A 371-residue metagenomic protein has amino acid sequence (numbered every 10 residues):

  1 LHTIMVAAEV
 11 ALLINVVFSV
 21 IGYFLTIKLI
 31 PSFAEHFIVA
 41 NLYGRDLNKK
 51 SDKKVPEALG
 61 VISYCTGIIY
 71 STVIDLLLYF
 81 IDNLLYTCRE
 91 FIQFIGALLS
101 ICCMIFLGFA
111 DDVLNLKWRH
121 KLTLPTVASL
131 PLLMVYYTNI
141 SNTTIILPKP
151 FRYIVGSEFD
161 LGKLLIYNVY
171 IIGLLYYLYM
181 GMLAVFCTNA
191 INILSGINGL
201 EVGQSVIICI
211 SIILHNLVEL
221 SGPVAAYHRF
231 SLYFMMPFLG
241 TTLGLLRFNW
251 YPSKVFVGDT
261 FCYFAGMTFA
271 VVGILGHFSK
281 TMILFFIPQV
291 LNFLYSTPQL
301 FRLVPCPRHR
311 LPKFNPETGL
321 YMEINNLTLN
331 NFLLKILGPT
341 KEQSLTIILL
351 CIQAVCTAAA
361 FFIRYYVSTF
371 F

Functional and structural regions predicted by a protein language model:
L1-M5, I274-F371: C-terminal membrane-associated helical module and adjoining short loops/tails
H2-L300, P316, A360: "…together with the soluble PPM/PP2C metallo-phosphatase catalytic core" -> "…together with the soluble PPM/PP2C
